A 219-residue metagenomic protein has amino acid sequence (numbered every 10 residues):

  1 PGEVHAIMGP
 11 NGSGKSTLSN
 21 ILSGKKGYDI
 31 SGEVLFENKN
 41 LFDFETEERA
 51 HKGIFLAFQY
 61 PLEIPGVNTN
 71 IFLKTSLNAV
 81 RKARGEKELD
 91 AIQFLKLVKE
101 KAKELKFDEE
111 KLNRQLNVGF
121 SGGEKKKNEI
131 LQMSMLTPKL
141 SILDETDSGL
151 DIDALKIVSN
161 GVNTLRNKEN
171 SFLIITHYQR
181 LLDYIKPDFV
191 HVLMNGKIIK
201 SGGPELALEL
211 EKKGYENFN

Functional and structural regions predicted by a protein language model:
M8-P10: The feature captures the beta-strand-to-loop junction immediately N-terminal to the Walker
S23-G24: Helix-to-loop junction immediately C-terminal to a conserved catalytic motif
E33-R49, N117: ABC ATPase NBD Q-loop/coupling interface
Q59-K139: ABC-family P-loop ATPase nucleotide-binding domains
I142-T146, D153: Walker B catalytic motif
L155-K168: Helical segment within the ABC ATPase nucleotide-binding domain
E169-H177: Conserved H-loop
F189, L193, K197-N219: Conserved beta-strand-loop-alpha-helix hinge in the C-terminal portion of ABC ATPase nucleotide-binding domains
